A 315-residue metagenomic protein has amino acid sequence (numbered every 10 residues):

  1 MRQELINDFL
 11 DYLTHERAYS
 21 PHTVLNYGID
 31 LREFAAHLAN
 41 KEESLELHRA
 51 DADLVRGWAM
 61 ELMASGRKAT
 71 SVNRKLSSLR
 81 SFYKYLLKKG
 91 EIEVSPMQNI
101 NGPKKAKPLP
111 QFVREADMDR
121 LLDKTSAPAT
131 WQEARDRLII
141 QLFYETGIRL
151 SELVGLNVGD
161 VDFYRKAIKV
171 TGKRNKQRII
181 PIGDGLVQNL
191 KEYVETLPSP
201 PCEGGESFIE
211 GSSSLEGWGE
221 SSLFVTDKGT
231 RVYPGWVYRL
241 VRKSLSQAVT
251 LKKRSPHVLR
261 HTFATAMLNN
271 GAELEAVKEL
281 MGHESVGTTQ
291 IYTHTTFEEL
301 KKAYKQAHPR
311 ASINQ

Functional and structural regions predicted by a protein language model:
M1-Q315: Conserved catalytic core of the tyrosine transesterase superfamily
